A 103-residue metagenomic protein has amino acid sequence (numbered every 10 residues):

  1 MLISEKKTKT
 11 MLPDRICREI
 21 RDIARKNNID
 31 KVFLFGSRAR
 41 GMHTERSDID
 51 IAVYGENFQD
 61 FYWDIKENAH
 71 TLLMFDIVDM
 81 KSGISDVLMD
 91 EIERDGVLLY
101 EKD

Functional and structural regions predicted by a protein language model:
M1-K31, A39-E45, Y54-D103: Catalytic core of pol beta-like nucleotidyltransferases
